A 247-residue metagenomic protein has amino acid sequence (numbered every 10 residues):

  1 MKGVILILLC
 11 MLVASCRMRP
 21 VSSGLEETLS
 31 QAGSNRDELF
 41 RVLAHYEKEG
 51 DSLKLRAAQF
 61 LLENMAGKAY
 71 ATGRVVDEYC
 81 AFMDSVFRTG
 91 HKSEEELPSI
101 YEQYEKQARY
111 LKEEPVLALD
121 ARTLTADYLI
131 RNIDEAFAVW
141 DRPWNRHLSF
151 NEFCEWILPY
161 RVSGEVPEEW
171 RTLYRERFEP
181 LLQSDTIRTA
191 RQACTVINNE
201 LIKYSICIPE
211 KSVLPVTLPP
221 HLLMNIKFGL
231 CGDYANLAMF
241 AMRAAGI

Functional and structural regions predicted by a protein language model:
M1-S23: Bacterial Sec-dependent N-terminal signal peptides
K2-I5, E210, G246: Short intrinsically disordered, low-complexity coil segments enriched in acidic
I5, N199, N236-F240: Contiguous, well-ordered alpha-helical segments that form the cores/surfaces of helical PPI scaffolds
L6-L8, E27, H221: A residue-level detector for conformationally permissive "hinge/kink" positions
C10, R191, T195, H221 (+2 more regions): Conserved structured core elements
C16-C194, N199-I202, L223, A244-A245: N-terminal accessory/pre-domain segments preceding catalytic cores
W170-L182, I202-N236: Short, conserved helix/loop micro-motifs enriched in His/Cys and acidic residues
